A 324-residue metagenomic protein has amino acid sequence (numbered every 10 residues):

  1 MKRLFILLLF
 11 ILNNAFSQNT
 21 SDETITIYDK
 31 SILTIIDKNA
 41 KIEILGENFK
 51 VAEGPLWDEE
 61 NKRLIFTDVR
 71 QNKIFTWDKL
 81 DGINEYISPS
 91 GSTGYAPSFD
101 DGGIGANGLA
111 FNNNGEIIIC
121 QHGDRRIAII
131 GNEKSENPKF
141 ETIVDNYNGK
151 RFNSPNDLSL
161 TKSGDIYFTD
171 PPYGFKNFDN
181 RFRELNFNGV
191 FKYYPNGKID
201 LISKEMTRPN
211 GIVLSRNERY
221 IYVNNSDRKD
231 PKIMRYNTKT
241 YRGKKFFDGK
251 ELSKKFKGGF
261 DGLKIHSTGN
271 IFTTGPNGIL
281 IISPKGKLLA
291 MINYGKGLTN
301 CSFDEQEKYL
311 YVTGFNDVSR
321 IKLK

Functional and structural regions predicted by a protein language model:
M1-T20: Bacterial Sec-dependent N-terminal signal peptides
Q18-K324: Sequence-structural signature of mature extracellular/luminal beta-sheet repeat domains, prominently beta-propellers
